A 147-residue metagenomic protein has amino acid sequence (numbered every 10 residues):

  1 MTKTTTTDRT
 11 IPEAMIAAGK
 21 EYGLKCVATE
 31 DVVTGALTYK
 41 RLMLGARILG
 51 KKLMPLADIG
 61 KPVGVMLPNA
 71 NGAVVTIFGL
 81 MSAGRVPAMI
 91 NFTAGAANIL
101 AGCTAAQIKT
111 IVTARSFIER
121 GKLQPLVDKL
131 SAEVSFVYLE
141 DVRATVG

Functional and structural regions predicted by a protein language model:
M1, E13-A14, T34-G35, G60-P62 (+1 more regions): A short, structure-level motif marking secondary-structure boundaries and short turns
T2-T10, V142-G147: Flexible, low-complexity linker/hinge segments
T4-A28, I48: A short N-terminal helical cap/helix-turn-helix that marks the beginning of AMP-binding/adenylate-forming
T4-T7, R41-L42, A88-N91: Short, flexible loop segments at the rims of nucleotide/cofactor-binding pockets, characterized by
T10, T38, T113: Ser/Thr-centric signal marking residues that sit in or immediately flank functional binding/regulatory motifs
G19-K20, R47, I77, M81 (+1 more regions): Residues within alpha-helical segments
V27-A57, K61-F78, G95-L100: Conserved AMP-binding/adenylate-forming core of the ANL superfamily
P55, S82-G147: Structural core segment of the AMP-binding/adenylate-forming
